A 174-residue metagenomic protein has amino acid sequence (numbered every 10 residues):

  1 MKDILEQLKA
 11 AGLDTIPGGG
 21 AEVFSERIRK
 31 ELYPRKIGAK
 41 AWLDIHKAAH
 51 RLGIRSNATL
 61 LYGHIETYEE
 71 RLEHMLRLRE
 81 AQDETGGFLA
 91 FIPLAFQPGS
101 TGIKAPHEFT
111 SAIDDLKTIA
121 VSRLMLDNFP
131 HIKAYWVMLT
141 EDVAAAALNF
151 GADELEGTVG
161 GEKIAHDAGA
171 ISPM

Functional and structural regions predicted by a protein language model:
M1-I54, L61-E84, I103-I113, G169-I171: Conserved non-cysteine loop/helix-boundary elements of the Radical SAM core domain that shape
G20, L60-L61, A134, V159: Proline- and acidic/polar-enriched loop/turn elements at helix boundaries
E26-R27, S56-L61, F91-A95, T158: Short beta-strands and strand-loop turn motifs
R51, Q82-M174: Auxiliary Fe-S-binding modules of radical SAM enzymes
